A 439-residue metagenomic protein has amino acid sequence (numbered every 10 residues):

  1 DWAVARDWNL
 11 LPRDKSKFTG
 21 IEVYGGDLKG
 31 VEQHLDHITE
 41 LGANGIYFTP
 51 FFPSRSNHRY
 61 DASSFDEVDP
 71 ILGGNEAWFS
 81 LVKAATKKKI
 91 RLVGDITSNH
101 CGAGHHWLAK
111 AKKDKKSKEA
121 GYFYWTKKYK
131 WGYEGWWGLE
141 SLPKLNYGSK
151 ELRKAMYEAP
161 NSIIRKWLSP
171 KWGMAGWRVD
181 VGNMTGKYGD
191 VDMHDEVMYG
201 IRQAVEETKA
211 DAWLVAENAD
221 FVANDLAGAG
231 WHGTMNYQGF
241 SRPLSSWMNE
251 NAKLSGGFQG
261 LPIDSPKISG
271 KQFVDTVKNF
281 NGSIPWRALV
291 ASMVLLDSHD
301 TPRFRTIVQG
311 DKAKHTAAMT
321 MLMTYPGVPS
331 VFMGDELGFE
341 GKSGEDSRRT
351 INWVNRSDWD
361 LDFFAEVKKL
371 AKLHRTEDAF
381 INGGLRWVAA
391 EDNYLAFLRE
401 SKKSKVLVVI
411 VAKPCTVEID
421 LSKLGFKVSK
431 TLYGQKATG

Functional and structural regions predicted by a protein language model:
D1-N44, F51-W172, V197, I201-E207 (+2 more regions): Substrate-binding/active-site clefts of carbohydrate-active enzymes
D1-R6, D14-K17, Y24-G45, A84-A85 (+3 more regions): Carbohydrate-interacting/catalytic domains
I38, F48, F65, A85 (+9 more regions): Conserved, mostly hydrophobic/aromatic
N44-I46, K89-R91, A175-W177, D211-W213 (+3 more regions): Beta-sheet entry/capping signal
F79-R91, N99-K118, K127-Y129, A175 (+8 more regions): Active-site-proximal helices and loops of the catalytic beta/alpha 8
N99, L296-R303: Active-site neighborhood of divalent metal-dependent phosphoester/pyrophosphate hydrolases
N161-Y188, V294-S298: Active-site groove signature of glycoside hydrolases
R305-Q309: Short, solvent-exposed helix-loop connector elements
